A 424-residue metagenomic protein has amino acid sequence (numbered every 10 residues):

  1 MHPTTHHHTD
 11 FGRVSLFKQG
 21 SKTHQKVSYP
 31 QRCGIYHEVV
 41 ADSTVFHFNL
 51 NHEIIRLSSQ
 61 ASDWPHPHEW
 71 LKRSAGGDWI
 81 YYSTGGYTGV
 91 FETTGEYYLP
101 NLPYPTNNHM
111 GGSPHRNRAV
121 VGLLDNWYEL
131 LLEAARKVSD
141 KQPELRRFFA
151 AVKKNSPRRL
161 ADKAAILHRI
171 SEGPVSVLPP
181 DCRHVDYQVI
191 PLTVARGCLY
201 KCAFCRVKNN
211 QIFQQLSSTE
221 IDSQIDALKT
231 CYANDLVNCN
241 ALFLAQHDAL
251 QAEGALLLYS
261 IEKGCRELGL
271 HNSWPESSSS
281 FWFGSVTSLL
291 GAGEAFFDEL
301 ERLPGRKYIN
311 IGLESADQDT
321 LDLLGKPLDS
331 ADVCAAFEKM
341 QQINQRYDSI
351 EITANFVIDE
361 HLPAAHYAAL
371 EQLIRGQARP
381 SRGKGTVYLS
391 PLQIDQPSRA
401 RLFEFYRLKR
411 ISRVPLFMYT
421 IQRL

Functional and structural regions predicted by a protein language model:
M1-L57: Charged, amphipathic alpha-helical stretches
V39-L192, N209, D235, Q422: N-terminal [4Fe-4S]-dependent radical SAM core
N49-N51, Q60, M110-G111, K154 (+6 more regions): Peripheral terminal and linker regions in Fe-S/redox and tRNA-modifying enzymes
C182-E220: Canonical Radical SAM [4Fe-4S] cluster-binding loop centered on the CxxxCxxC motif and its immediate flanking residues
T219-N234: Short microdomains enriched in Cys/His and/or Lys/Arg
I221, A252-E253, V286-A292, I358-A365 (+1 more regions): Acidic-and-aromatic substrate-binding clefts and catalytic sites of carbohydrate-active enzymes
T230-S330, C334-E351: Conserved SAM/AdoMet-binding glycine-rich loop
L242, P304-S315, L328-A400, F405-T420: Conserved C-terminal portion of the radical SAM core fold that forms the substrate/S-adenosylmethionine-binding
